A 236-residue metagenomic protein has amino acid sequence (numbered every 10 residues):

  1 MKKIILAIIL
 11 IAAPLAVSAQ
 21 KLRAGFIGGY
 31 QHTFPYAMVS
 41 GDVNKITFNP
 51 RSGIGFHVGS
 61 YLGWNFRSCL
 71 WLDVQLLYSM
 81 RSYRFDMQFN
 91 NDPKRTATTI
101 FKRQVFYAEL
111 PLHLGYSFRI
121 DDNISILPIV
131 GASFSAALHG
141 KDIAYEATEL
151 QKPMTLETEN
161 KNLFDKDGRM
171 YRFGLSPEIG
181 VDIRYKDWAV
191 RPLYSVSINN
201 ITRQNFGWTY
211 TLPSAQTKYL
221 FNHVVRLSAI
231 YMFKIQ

Functional and structural regions predicted by a protein language model:
M1-I27, I124, A229-Q236: Bacterial Sec-dependent N-terminal signal peptides
Q20-G59, M232-Q236: Short glycine/proline- and aromatic-enriched beta-strand/turn motifs that initiate or cap beta-hairpins
L22-G28, F56, L72-V74, A108-L110 (+4 more regions): Transmembrane beta-strands of outer-membrane beta-barrel proteins
R23, I183-D187, Y219-Q236: Outer-membrane beta-barrel "beta-signal"
F26-H32, V74-M80, L114, P128-A136 (+3 more regions): Transmembrane beta-barrel strands of outer-membrane/channel proteins
F34-G53, R81-Y107, S135-S176, I198-R226: Extracellular/periplasm-exposed beta-strand and loop segments of Gram-negative cell-envelope proteins, dominated by
Y61-G63, H113-S117, G180-R184, I230-M232: Transmembrane beta-barrel domains of outer membrane proteins
R67-C69, R119-N123, Y185-W188, K234-Q236: Outer-membrane beta-barrel channels and translocator barrels
